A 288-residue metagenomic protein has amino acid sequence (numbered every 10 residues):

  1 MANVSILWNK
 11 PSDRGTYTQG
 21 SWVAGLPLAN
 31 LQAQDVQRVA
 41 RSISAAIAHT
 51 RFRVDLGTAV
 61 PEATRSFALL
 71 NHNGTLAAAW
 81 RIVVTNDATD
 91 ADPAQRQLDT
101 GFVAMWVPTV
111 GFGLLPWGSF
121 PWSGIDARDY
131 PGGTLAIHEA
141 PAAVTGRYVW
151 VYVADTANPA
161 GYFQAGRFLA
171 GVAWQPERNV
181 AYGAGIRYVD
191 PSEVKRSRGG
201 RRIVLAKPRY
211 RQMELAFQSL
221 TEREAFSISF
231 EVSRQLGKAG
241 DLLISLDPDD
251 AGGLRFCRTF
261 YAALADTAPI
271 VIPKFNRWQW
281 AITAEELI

Functional and structural regions predicted by a protein language model:
M1-R51, A59-I288: Extracellular/virion structural assembly segments
